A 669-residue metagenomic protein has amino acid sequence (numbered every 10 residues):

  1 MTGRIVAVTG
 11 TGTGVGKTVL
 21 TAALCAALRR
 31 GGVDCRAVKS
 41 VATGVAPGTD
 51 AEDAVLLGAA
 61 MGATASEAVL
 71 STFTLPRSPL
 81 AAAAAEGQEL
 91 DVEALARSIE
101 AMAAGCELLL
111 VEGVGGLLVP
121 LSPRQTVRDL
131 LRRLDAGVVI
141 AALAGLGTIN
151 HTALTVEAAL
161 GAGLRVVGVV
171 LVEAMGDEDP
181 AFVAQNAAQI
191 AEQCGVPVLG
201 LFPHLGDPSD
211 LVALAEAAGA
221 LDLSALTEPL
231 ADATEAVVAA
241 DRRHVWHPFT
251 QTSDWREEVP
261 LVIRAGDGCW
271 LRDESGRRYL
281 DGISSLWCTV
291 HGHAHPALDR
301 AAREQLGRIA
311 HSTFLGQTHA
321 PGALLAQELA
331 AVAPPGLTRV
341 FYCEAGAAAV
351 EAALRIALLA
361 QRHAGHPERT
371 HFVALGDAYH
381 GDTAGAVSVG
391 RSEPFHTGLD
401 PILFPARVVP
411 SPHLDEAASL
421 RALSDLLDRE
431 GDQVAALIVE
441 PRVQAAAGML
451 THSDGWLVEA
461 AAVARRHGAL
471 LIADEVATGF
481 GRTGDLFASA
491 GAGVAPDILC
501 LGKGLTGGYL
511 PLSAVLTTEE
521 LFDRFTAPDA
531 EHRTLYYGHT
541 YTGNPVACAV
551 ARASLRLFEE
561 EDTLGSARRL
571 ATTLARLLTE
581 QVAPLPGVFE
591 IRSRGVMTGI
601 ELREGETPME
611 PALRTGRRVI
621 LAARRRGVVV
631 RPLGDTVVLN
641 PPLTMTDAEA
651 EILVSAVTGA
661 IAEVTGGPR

Functional and structural regions predicted by a protein language model:
T2-V6: Extreme N-terminal starter segment of soluble prokaryotic enzymes
V15-G16: Conserved glycine(s) of the Walker
V19-E89, E93, E100-A101: N-terminal phosphate/diphosphate-binding loop that engages ATP/GTP or pyrophosphate donors across diverse enzyme folds
G31, L134, A162, C194 (+3 more regions): Helix C-cap/helix->beta junction micro-motif
M102-L121: Switch II (G3) loop of P-loop NTPases
R124-A144: Inter-motif core of Ras-like GTPase G domains
E157-A233: C-terminal lobe/tail of nucleotide-utilizing enzymes
D232-R669: Conserved N-terminal phosphate-binding loop of PLP-dependent enzymes in the Aspartate aminotransferase
